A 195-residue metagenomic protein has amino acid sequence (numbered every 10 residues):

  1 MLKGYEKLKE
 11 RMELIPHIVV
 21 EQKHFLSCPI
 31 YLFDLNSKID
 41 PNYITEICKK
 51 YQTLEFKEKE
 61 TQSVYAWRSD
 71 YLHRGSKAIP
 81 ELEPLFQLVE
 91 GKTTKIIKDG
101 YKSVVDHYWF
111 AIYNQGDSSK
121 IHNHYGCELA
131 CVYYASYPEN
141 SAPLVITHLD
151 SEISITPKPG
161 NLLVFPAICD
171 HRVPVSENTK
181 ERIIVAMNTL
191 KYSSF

Functional and structural regions predicted by a protein language model:
M1-L2, T156: Short intrinsically disordered, low-complexity coil segments enriched in acidic
L2-G100: Non-heme Fe(II)/2-oxoglutarate
A78, L82, H124, N178: Aromatic-acidic/polar surface patches that form glycan- and anion
Y101-P174, K180-I184, N188-F195: Catalytic core of non-heme Fe(II) oxygenases with the double-stranded beta-helix
